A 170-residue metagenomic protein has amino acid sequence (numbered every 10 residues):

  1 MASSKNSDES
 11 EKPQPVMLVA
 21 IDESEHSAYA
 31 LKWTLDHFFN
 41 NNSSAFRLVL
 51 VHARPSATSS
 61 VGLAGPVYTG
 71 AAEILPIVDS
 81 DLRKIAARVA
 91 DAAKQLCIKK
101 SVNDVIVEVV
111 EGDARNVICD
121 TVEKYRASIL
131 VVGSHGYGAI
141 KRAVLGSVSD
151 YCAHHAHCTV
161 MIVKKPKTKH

Functional and structural regions predicted by a protein language model:
M1-S7, D120-H170: Gly/Ser-rich helix-loop-strand patches that form or flank binding pockets for ribonucleotide-derived cofactors
S3-L75, R83, I98-V105: Small/aliphatic-rich secondary-structure junction motif
K32, Q95, D150: Active-site phosphate/pyrophosphate- and oxyanion-stabilizing loops and adjacent acidic/basic residues in soluble
A57-S59, N116, K169: Flexible, glycine-rich phosphate/dinucleotide-binding loops and adjacent beta-alpha linkers at cofactor/substrate
D79, R83-D91: Short, surface-exposed alpha-helical segments at coil->helix boundaries
D104-V107, V160: Generic structural signal for residues in well-ordered beta-strands
V109-V117: Charged docking surfaces used in two-component/phosphorelay signaling
